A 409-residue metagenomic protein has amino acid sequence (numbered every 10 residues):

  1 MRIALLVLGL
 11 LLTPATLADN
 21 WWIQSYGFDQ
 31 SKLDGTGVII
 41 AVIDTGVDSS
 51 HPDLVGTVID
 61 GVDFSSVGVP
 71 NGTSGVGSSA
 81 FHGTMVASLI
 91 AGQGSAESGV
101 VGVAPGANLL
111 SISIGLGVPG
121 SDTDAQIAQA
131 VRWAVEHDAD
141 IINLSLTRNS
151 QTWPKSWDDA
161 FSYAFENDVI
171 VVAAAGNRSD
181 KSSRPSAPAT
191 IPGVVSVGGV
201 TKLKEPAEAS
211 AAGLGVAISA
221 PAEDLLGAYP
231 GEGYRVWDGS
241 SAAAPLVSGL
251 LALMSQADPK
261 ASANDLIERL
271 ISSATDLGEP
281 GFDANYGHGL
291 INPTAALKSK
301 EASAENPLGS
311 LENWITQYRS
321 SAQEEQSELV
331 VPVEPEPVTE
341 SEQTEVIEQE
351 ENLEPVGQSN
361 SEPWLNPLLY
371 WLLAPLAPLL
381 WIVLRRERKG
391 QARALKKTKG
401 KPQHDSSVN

Functional and structural regions predicted by a protein language model:
R2-V38, P52-D53, P363-W371: Protease zymogen maturation seam
I23-F28, A174-V194, G198-G215, L226-G239 (+1 more regions): Active-site-adjacent substrate-recognition loops and nearby beta-strands within hydrolase catalytic domains
G27-G68: Acidic-leg catalytic submotif of subtilisin-like serine proteases
V58, P70-T152, A274-P280: Subtilisin-like peptidase catalytic core
A87-I90, I114, A222-L290: Hydrolase catalytic cores
I114-A187, E232-W237, A242, V338-V346: Substrate-binding/access-modulating region of protease and related hydrolase catalytic domains
N143, S156, A160, E208 (+3 more regions): C-terminal subdomain of the subtilisin-like protease fold in secreted/lumenal serine endopeptidases
K389-N409: Cytoplasmic C-terminal tails of single-pass
